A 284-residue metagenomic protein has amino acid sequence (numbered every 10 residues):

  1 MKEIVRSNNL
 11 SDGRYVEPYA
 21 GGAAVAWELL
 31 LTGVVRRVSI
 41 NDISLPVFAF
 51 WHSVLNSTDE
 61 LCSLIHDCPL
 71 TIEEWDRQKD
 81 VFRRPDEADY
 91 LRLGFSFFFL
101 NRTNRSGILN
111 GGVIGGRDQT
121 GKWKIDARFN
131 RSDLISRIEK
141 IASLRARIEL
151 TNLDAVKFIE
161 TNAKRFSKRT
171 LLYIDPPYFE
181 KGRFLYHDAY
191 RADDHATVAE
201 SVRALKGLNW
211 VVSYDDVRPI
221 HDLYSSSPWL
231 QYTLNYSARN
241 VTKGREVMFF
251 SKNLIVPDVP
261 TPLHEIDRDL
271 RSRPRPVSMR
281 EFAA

Functional and structural regions predicted by a protein language model:
M1-V34, L153-L171, Y178-A284: Class I S-adenosyl-L-methionine
E3-V5, L10, V54-Y173, P177-R183 (+3 more regions): SAM-dependent nucleic-acid methyltransferase catalytic core
S11-E73: Conserved S-adenosyl-L-methionine
V34-R36, S143-I148, S227: A short helix-to-beta-strand connector/capping loop
V38, R128, A189: Charge-dense, low-complexity intrinsically disordered segments
S39, E149, N209-V211: A structural signal for isolated positions on well-ordered beta-strands in alpha/beta enzyme cores
